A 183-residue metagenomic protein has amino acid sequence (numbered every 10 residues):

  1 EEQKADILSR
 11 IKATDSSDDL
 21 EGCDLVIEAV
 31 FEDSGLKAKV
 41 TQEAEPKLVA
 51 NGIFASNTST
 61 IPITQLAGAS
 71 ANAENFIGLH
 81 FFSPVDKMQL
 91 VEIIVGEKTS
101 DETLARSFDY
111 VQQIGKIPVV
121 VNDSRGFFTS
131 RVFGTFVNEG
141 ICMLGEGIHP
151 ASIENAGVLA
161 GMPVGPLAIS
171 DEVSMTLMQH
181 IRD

Functional and structural regions predicted by a protein language model:
E1-D24, S34-G35, K39: Conserved N-terminal Rossmann-fold NAD(P) cofactor-binding segment
A5-R10, N75-G78, I153-V158: Beta-strand segments within the central parallel beta-sheet cores of soluble alpha/beta enzyme folds
I11, V26-E28, A55, S83 (+4 more regions): Conserved structural-core and active-site-/substrate-pathway-adjacent residues in large, well-folded domains of enzymes
D15, S56, N122: Short loop/edge segments at beta-strand edges and connector loops that shape dinucleotide/nucleotide cofactor-binding
D24-L25, G52-F54, N75-F76, V91-E92 (+3 more regions): Structural motif
D33-Y110: Rossmann-fold NAD(P)-binding glycine/threonine-rich loop
I94, K98, R106-F108, P118-D183: Substrate-binding/catalytic subdomain of NAD(P)-dependent oxidoreductase enzymes
